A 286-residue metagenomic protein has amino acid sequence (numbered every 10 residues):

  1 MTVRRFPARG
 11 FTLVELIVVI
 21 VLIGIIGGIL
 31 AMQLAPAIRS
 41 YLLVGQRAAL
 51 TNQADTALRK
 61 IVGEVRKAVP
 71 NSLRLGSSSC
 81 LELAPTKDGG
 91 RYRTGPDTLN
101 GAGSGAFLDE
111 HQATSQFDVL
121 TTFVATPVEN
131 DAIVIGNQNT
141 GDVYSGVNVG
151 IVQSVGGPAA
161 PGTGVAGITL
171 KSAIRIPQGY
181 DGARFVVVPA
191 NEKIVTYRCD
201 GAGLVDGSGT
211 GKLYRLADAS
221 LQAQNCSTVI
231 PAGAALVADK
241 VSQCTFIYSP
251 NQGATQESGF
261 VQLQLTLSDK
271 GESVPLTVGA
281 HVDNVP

Functional and structural regions predicted by a protein language model:
M1-F11: N-terminal leader/signal peptides at the extreme start of proteins
P7, L16, S77, E257: Exposed loop/turn and edge beta-strand positions of beta-sandwich/beta-sheet ligand-binding modules
R9-R66: Aliphatic-rich helix starts adjacent to a transmembrane/signal segment
G24-I29, L34, Y197, A202-G203 (+1 more regions): N-terminal trafficking/processing presequences and adjacent post-cleavage segments of proteins routed to secretion
R39, L43, N52, G63 (+4 more regions): Short helix-loop boundary/capping segments at the starts of domains
G45-Y214: Extracytoplasmic beta-strand-rich oligomerization domains located immediately C-terminal to a leader/signal peptide
D97, L204-P286: Short linear sequence signals and composition-biased patches located at protein termini or domain-edge surfaces
